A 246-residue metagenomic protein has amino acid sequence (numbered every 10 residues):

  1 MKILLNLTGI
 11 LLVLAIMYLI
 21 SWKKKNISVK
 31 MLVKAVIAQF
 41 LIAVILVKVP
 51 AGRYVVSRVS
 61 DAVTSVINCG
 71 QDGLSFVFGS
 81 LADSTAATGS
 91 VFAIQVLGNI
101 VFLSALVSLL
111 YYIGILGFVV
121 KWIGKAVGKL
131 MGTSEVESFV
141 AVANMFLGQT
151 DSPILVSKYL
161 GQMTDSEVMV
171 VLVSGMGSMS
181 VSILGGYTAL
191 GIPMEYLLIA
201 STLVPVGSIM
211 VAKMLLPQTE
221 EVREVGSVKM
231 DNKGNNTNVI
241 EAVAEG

Functional and structural regions predicted by a protein language model:
M1-L4, N26-K30, A82-I94, G191-A200: Interfacial loop-to-helix junctions that mark the boundaries of transmembrane helices in multi-pass membrane
M1-V55, G234-G246: Hydrophobic transmembrane alpha-helices of multi-pass small-molecule transporters
L4-T8, V29-V33, V101, V119 (+2 more regions): Hydrophobic alpha-helical transmembrane segments
I10-S21, A35-V47, I100-L109, S180-G186 (+1 more regions): Hydrophobic core segments of alpha-helical transmembrane domains in multi-pass membrane transport and ion-translocation
Q39, G114, G148: Residue-level signature of catalytic and energy-coupling elements of molecular machines, predominantly ATP/GTP-dependent
V49-N144, E241, E245-G246: Membrane-embedded alpha-helical segments and adjacent helix-loop junctions characteristic of multi-pass solute
G128-T188: Alpha-helical membrane segments and immediately flanking helix-loop junctions that form or couple to the substrate/ion
P205, I209-E245: Long, contiguous bundles of hydrophobic transmembrane helices that form the permeation core of multi-pass
